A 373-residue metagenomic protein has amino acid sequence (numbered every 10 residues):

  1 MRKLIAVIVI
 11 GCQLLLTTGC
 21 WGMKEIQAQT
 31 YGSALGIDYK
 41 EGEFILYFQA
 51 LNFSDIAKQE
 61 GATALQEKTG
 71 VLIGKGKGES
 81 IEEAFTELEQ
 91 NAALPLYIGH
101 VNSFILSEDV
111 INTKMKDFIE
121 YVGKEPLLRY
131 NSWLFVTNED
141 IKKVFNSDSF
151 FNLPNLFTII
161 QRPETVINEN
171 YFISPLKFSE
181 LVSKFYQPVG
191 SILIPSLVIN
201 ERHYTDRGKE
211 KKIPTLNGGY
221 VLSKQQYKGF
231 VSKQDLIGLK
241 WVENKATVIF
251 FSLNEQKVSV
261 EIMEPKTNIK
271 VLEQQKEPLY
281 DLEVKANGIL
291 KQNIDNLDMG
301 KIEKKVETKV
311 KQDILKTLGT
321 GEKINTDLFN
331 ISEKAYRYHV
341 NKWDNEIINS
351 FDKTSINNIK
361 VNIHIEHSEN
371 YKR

Functional and structural regions predicted by a protein language model:
R2-R373: Membrane-proximal alpha-helical signals and transmembrane carboxylates
